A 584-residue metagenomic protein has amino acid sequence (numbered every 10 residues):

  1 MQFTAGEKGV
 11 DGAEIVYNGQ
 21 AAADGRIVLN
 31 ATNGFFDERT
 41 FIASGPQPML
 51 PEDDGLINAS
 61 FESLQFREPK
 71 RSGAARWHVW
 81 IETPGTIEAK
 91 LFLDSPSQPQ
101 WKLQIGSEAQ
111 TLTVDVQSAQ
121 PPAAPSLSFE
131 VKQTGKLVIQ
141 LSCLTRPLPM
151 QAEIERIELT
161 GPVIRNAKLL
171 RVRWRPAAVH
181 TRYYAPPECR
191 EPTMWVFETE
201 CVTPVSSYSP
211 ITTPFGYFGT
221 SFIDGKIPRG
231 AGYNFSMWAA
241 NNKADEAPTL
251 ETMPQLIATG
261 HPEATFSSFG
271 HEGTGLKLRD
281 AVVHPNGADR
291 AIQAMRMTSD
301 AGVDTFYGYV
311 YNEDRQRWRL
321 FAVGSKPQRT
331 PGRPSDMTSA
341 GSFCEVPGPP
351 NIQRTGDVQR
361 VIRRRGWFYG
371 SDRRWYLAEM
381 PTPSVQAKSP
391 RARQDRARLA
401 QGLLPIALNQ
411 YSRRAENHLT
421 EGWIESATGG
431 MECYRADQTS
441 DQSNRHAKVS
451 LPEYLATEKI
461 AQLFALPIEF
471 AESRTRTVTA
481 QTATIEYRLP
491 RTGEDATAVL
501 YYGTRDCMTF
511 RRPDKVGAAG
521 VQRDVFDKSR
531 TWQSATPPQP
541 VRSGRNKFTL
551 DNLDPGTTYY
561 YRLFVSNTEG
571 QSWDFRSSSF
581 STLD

Functional and structural regions predicted by a protein language model:
M1-Q2, A75, V79-P96, L141: A short beta-strand element within beta-rich, extracytoplasmic domains of secreted/secretory-pathway proteins
M1-W80, E153-R171: Glycan-recognition and processing domains
W80-I81, F129-V131, L550-P555: Short, flexible loop/turn segments at beta-strand junctions in immunoglobulin-like and fibronectin type III
Q98-Q110: Short, surface-exposed beta-strand/strand-loop-strand elements in extracellular ectodomains
E108-T134: Extracellular carbohydrate recognition and processing domains and analogous Trp-centered ligand-binding platforms
Q140-L148, V346-P350: Short beta-strand-plus-loop segments that form exposed binding edges in beta-rich domains
R171-E263, R435, E458-A461: Secretory/extracellular carbohydrate-interaction modules and structurally similar beta-sandwich "look-alikes"
F464-D584: Short, surface-exposed linear motifs at loops/turns and structural transition points
